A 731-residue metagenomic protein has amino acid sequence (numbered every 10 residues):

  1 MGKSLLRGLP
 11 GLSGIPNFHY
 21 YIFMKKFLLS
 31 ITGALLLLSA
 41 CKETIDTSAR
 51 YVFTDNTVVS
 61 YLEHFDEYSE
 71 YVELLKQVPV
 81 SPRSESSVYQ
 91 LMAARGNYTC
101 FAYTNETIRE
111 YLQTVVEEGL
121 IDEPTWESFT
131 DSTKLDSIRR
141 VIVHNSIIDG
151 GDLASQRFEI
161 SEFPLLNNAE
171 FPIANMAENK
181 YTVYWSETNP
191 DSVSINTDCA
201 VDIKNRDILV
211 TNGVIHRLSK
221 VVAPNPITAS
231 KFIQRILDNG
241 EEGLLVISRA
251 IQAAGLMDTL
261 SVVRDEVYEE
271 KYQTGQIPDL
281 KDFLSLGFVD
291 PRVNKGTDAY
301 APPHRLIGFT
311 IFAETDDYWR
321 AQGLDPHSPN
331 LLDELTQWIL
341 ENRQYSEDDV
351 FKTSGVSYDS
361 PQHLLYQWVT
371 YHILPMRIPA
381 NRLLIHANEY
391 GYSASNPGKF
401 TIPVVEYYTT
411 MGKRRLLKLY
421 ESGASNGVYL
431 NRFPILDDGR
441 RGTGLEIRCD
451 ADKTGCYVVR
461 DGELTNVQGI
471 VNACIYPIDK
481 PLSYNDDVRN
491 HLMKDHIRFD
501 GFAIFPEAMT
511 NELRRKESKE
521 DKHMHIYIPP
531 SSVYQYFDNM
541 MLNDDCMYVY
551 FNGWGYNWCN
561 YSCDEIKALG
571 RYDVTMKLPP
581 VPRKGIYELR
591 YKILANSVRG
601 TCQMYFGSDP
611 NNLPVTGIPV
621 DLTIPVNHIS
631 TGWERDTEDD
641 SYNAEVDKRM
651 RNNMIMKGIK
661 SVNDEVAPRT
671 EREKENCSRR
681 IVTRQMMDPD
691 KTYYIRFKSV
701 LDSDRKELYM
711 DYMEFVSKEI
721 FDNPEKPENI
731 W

Functional and structural regions predicted by a protein language model:
M1-V58: Bacterial Sec-dependent N-terminal signal peptides
L37-F65, I121, F129, N205 (+6 more regions): Bacterial Sec-dependent N-terminal signal peptides
V58, E67-L75, T107-Y111, L135-R139 (+5 more regions): Stable alpha-helical elements in mature extracytoplasmic
S60-N97: Post-signal-peptide N-terminal segment of Sec-exported extracytoplasmic proteins
P82-A94, W126-F129, S155-R157, D258-E269 (+3 more regions): Surface-exposed patches in mature extracellular/periplasmic domains of secreted proteins
F101-Y111, L209-P224, F312-Q322, V467-Y484 (+1 more regions): FKBP-type peptidyl-prolyl cis-trans isomerase
Q113-V201, P329-D461: Aromatic/histidine-rich interaction motifs
L445-K453, P481-W731: Extracytoplasmic
